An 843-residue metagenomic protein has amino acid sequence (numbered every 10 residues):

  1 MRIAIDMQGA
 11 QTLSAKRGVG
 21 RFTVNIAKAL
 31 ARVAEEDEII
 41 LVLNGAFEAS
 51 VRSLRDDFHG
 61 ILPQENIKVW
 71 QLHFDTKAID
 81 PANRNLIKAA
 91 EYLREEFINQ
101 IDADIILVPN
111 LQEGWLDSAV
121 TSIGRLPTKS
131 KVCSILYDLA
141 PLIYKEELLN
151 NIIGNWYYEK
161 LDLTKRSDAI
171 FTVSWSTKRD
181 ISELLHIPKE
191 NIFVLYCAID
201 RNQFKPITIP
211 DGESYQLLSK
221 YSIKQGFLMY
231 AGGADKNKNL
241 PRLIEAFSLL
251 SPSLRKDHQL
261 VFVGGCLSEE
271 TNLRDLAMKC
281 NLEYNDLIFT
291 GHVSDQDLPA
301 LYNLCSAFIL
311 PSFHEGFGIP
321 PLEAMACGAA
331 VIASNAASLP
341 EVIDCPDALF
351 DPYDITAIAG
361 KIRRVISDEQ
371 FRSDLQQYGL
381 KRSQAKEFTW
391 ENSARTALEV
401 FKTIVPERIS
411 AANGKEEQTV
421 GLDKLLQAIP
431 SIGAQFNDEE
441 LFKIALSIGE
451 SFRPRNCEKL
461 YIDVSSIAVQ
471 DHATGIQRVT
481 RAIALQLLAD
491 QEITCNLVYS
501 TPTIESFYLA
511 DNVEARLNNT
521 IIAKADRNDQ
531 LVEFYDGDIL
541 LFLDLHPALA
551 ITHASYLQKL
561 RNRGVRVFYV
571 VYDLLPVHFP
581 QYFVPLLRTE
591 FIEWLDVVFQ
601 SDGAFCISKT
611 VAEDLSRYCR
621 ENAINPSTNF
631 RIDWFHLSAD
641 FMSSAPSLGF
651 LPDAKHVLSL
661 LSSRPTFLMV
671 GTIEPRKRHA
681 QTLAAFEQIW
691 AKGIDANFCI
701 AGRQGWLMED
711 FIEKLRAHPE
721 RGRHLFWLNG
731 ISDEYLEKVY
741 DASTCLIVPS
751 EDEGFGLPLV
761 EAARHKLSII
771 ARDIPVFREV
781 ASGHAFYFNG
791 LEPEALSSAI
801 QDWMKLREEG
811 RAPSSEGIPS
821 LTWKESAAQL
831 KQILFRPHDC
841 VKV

Functional and structural regions predicted by a protein language model:
M1-V843: Carbohydrate transferase catalytic cores enriched for Leloir-type hexosyltransferases
